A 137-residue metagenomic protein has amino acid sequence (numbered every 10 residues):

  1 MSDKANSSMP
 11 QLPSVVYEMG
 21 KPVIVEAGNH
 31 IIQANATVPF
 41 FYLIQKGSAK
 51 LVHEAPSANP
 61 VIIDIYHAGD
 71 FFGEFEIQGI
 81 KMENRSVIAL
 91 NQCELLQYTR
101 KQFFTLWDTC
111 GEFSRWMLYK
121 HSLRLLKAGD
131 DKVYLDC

Functional and structural regions predicted by a protein language model:
M1-N29, F71-F72, E76-Q78, T109 (+2 more regions): Cyclic nucleotide-binding regulatory module and flanking cytosolic helices
Y17, A36, Q92, V133: Generic anion/oxyanion-binding catalytic loop in active/binding sites
V23-I24, N29-N91: Cyclic nucleotide-binding regulatory domains
N59-P60, E112-R115: A short alpha->loop->secondary-structure connector
F103-F104: A generic structural signal for short hydrophobic patches within well-formed alpha-helices
D108, R115-C137: Polybasic "coupling" helices that flank or enter modular domains
